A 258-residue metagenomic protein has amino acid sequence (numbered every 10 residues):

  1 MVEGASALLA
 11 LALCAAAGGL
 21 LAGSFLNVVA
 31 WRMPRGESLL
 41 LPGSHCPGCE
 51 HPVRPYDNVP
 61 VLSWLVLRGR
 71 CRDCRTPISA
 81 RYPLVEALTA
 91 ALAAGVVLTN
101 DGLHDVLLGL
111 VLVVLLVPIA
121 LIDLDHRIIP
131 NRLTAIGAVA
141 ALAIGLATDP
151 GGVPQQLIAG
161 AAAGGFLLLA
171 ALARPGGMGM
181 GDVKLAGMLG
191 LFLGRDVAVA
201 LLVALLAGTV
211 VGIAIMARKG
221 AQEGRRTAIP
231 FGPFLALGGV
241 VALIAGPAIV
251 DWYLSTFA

Functional and structural regions predicted by a protein language model:
M1-L8, W252-A258: Short, strongly hydrophobic alpha-helical membrane anchors
A10-R35: N-terminal signal-anchor transmembrane alpha helix
A15, D105-I213, A217, D251-A258: Functional transmembrane core segments of multi-pass inner-membrane proteins
A22, L26-N27, T89, A93 (+6 more regions): Alpha-helical transmembrane segments of multipass membrane proteins
L26-R81, F231: Membrane-proximal soluble regions of multi-pass membrane proteins
V29, V61-L62, I249-F257: Hydrophobic alpha-helical segments of integral membrane proteins, encompassing both true transmembrane helices
S79-E86, N131: Select subsegments of transmembrane alpha-helices in polytopic membrane proteins, especially boundary-proximal
A214-V241: Interfacial loop-to-transmembrane junctions
